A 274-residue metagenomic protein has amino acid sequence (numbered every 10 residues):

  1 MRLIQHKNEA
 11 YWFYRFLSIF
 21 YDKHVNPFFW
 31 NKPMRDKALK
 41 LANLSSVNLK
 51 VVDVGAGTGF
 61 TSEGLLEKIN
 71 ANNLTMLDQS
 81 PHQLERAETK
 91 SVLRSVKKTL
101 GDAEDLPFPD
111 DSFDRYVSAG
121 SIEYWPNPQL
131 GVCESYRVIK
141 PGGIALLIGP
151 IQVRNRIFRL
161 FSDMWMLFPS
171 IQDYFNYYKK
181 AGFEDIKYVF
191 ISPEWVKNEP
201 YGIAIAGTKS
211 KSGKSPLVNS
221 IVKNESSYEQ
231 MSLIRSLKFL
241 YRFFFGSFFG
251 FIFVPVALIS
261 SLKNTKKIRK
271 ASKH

Functional and structural regions predicted by a protein language model:
M1-S45, F60-G64, Q83-R86, F253-T265: Conserved class I S-adenosyl-L-methionine
V52-D105: Class I SAM-dependent methyltransferase SAM/SAH-binding core
E104-R115: A short acidic, Gly/Pro-enriched loop at the edge of an enzyme's catalytic core that lines a small-molecule cofactor
Q129-P141: A short glycine-rich, Lys/Arg-flanked "PGG" loop and its adjoining helix->strand segment in the class I
G142-P150: Conserved beta-strand signature within the Rossmann-like core of class I S-adenosyl-L-methionine
G149-M166: Short, glycine-/aromatic-enriched active-site segment of Class I SAM-dependent methyltransferases
L167-G182: Short alpha-helix
S192-S232, T265-H274: Core SAM-dependent methyltransferase catalytic element
